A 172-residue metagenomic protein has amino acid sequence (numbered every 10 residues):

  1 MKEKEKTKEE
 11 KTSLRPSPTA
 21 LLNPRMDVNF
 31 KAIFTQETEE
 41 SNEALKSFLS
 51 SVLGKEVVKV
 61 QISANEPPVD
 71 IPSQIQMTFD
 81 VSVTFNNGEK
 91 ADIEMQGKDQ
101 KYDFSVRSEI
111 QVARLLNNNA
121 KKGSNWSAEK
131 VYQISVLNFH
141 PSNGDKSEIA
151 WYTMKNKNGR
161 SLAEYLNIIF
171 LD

Functional and structural regions predicted by a protein language model:
M1-D172: Elongated, amphipathic alpha-helical interaction scaffolds
